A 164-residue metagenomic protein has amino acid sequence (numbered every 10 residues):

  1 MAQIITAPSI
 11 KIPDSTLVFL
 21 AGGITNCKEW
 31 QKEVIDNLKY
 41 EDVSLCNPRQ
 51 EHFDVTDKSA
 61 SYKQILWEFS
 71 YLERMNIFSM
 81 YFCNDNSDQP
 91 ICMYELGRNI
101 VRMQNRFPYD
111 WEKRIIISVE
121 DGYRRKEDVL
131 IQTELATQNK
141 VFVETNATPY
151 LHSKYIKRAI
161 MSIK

Functional and structural regions predicted by a protein language model:
M1-K164: Conserved catalytic or regulatory cores that recognize and/or transform ribose-phosphate-containing ligands
